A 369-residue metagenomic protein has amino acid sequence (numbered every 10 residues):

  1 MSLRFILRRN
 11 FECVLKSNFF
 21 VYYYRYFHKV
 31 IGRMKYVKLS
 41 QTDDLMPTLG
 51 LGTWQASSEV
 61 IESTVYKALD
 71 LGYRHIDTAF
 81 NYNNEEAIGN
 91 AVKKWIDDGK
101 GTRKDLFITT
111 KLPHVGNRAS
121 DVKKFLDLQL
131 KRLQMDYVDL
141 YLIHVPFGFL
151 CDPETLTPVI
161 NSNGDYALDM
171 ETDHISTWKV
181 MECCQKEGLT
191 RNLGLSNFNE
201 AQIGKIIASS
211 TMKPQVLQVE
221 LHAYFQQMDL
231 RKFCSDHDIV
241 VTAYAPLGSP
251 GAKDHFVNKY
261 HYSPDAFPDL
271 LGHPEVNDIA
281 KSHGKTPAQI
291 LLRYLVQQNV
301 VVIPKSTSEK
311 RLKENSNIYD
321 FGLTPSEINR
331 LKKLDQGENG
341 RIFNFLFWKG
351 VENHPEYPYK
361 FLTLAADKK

Functional and structural regions predicted by a protein language model:
F5-I6, F11-C13, Y22-L106, S120-K124 (+3 more regions): N-terminal binding-site loop/beta-alpha segment at the start of enzyme catalytic domains that lines or forms
R74, D136-D139, R191, Q215: Short acidic/polar active-site loop segments enriched in Thr and Asp
V92-T102, R132, I207, S235-D236: Acidic (Asp/Glu)-rich catalytic clusters
G99-D105, Q134-Y137, K213: Short helix-terminating capping/connector loops at secondary-structure junctions
T102-G116, L140-P146, Q218-L221: A short, structured active-site edge motif that brings together acidic residues
V122-I143, C184-E187: CE4/NodB-like, metal-dependent polysaccharide N-deacetylase domain that modifies extracellular/periplasmic N-acetylated
V145-K369: Beta/alpha (TIM)-barrel catalytic core signal, keyed to glycine-rich beta->alpha loops juxtaposed to Asp/Glu that bind
